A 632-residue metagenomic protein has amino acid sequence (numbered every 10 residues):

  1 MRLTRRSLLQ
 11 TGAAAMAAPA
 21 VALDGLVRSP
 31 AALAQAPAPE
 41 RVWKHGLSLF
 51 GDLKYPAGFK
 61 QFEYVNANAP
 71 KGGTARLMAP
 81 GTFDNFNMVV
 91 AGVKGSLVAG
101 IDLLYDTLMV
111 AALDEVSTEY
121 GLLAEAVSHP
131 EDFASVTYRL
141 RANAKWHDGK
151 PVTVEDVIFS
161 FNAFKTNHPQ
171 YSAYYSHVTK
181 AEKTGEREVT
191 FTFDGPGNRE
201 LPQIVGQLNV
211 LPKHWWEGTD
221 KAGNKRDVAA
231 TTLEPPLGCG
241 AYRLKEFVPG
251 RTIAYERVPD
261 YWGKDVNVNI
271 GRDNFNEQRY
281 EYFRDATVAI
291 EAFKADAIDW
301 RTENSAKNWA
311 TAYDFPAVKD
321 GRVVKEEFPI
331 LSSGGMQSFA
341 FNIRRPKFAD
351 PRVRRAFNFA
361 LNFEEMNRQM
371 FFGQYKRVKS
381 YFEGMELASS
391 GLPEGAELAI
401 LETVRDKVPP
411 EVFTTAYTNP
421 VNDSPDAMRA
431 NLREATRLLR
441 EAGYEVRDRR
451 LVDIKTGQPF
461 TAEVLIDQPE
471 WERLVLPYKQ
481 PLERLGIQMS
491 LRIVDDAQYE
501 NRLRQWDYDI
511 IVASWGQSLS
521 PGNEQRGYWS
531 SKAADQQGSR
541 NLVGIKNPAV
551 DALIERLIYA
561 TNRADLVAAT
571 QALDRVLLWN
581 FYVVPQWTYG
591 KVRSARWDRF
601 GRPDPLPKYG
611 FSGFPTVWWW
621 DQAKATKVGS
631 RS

Functional and structural regions predicted by a protein language model:
L8-V21, R28, A38, A79-G81 (+7 more regions): Detector for C-terminal structural segments
A38-D132, F159-N162, L237-C239: N-terminal lobe/hinge region of extracytoplasmic solute-binding protein
V65, G92-G100, A126-Q170, T184 (+6 more regions): Aromatic- and charge-enriched surface segment that lines or borders ligand/interaction sites
A99-S117, N162, G206-R279, R284-V288 (+3 more regions): Gly/Pro-rich hinge or "lid" segments in bacterial periplasmic/extracellular proteins
G121-S128, D132, H147, V152 (+5 more regions): Aromatic-rich, solvent-exposed beta-strand/loop patch
R139, A173-K221, G240-V248, P393-K407: Surface-exposed binding/hinge segments that line and control ligand-binding clefts or catalytic entry sites
R141, A230, Y261-Y313, R355 (+4 more regions): Ligand-site clamp/hinge motif
K180-K183, K245-E256, E281-R345, R352-A356 (+4 more regions): Extracellular/periplasmic solute-recognition and catalytic clefts
